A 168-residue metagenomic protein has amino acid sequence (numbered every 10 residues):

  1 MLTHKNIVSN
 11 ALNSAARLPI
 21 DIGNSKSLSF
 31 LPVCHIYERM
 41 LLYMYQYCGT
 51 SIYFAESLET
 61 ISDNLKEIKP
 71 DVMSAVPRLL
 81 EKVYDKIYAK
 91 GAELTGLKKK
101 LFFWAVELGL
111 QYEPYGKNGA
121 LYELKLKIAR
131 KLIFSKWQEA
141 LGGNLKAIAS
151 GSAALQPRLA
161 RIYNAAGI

Functional and structural regions predicted by a protein language model:
M1: Conserved adenylation A10 loop of the ANL superfamily
K5, R78, A153-A154: Alpha-helix/helix-capping structural signal
V8-L28, V33-F134, N144: Conserved AMP-binding/adenylation subdomain of ANL enzymes
M73, A129-I168: Conserved AMP-binding/adenylate-forming
